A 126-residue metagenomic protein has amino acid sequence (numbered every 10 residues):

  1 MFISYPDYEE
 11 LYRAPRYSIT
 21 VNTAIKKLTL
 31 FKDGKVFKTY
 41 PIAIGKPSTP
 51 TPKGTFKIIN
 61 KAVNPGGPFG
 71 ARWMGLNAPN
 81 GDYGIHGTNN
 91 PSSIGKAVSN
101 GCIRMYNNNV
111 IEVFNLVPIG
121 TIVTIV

Functional and structural regions predicted by a protein language model:
M1-S48: Cell wall/extracellular polymer interaction/catalysis modules
Y5-A14, K46-T55, A62-V126: Exported/periplasmic cell-wall-interacting domains
K27-T29, K57, G84: General beta-strand recognition
